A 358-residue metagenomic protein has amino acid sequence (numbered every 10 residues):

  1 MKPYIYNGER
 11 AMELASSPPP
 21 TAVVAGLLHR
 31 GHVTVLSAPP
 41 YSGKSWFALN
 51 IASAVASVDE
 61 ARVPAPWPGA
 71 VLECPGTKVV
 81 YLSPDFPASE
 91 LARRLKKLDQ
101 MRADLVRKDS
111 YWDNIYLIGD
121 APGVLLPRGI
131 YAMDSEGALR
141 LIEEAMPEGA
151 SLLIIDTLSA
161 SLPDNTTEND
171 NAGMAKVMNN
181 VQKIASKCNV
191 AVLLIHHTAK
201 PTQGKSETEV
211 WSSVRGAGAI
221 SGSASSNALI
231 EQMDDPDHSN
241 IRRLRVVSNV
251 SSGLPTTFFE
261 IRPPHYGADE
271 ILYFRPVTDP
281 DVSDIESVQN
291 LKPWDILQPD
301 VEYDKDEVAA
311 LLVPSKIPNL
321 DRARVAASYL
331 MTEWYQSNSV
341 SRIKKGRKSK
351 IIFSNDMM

Functional and structural regions predicted by a protein language model:
M1-D99, M357-M358: The Walker A/P-loop phosphate-binding site
K2-Y4, M12, E73-T167, K176: Conserved inter-motif catalytic segment of the P-loop NTP-binding fold
A25, I142-E143, Q182, W294: Short hydrophobic/charged patches on amphipathic alpha-helices used for structural packing and interfaces
G31, C74-T77, E148-G149, C188 (+1 more regions): Structured loop/turn residues at beta-strand edges in well-structured enzyme cores
V35-L36, Y41, S45-W46, L152 (+1 more regions): Phosphate-binding/switch region of NTP-binding enzymes
L49, S53, E143-M146, N179-Q182: A structural alpha-helix within SAM-dependent methyltransferase catalytic domains
A56, E60, M146, A185-S186: Conserved ATPase "switch" residues in P-loop NTPase domains
P147, K187, D235-M358: C-terminal regions of RecA-like/P-loop NTPase motor modules
